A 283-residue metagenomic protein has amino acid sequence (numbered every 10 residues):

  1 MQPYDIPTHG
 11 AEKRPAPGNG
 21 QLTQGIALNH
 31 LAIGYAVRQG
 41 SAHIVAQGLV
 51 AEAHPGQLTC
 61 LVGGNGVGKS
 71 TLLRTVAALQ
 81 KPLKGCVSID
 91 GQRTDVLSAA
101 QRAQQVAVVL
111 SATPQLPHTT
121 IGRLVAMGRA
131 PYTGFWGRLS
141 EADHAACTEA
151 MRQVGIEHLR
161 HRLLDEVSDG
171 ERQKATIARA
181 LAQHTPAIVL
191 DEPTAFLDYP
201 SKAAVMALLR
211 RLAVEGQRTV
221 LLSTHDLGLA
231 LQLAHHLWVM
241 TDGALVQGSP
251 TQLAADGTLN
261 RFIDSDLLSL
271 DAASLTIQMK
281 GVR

Functional and structural regions predicted by a protein language model:
V62-G64: The feature captures the beta-strand-to-loop junction immediately N-terminal to the Walker
A77: Helix-to-loop junction immediately C-terminal to a conserved catalytic motif
G85-R93, R102: Conserved ABC transporter NBD signature motif
A126, E141-L159: Conserved ABC ATPase "signature" region
L163-V167: Conserved ABC ATPase signature
I188-D191: Catalytic Walker B motif of ABC-type/P-loop ATPase nucleotide-binding domains
I263-R283: ABC ATPase nucleotide-binding domains
